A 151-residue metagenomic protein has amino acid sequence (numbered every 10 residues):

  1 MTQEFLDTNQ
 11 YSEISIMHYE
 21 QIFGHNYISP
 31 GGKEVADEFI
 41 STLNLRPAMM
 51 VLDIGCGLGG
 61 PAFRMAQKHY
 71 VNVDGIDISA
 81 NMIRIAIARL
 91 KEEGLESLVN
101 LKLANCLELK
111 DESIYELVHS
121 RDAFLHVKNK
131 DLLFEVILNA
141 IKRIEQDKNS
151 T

Functional and structural regions predicted by a protein language model:
M1-E20: N-terminal, positively charged/glycine-rich alpha-helical extensions of SAM-dependent methyltransferases
Y19-P30: Class I SAM-dependent methyltransferase Rossmann-like catalytic core, especially the SAM/SAH-binding loop
S29-P47: Conserved alpha-helix/loop element of class I SAM-dependent methyltransferases that forms part of the SAM/SAH-binding
L52-I54, L58-E108: Class I SAM-dependent methyltransferase SAM/SAH-binding core
E108-V118: A short acidic, Gly/Pro-enriched loop at the edge of an enzyme's catalytic core that lines a small-molecule cofactor
E116-N129: A short SAM/SAH-binding and catalytic strip from SAM-dependent methyltransferases
D131-Q146: A short glycine-rich, Lys/Arg-flanked "PGG" loop and its adjoining helix->strand segment in the class I
